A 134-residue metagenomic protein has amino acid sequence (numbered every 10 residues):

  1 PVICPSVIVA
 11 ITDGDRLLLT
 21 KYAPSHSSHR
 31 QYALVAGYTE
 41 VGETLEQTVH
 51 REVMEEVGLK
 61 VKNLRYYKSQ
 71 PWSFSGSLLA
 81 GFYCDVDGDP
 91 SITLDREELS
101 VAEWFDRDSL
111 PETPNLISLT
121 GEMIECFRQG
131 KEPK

Functional and structural regions predicted by a protein language model:
P1-L34, Y38-T39, K60-V61, C84-V86: N-terminal strand-loop-strand
V7, L78-A80, S100: Change "...and in nucleic-acid phosphodiester-cleaving endonucleases..." to "...and in nucleic-acid processing enzymes
Y22-A23, S69-P71: An acidic- and aromatic-residue-enriched active-site/binding cleft used to recognize and process polar
S27-Y32, F74, D95-K134: Nudix hydrolase/Nudix homology domain
L34-K68, F82: The catalytic Nudix box helix
L45, L78, L119: Catalytic-loop motifs flanking and including active-site residues across diverse enzymes
Q70-T93: Active-site-adjacent beta-strand/loop module that shapes the phosphate/pyrophosphate-binding cleft
